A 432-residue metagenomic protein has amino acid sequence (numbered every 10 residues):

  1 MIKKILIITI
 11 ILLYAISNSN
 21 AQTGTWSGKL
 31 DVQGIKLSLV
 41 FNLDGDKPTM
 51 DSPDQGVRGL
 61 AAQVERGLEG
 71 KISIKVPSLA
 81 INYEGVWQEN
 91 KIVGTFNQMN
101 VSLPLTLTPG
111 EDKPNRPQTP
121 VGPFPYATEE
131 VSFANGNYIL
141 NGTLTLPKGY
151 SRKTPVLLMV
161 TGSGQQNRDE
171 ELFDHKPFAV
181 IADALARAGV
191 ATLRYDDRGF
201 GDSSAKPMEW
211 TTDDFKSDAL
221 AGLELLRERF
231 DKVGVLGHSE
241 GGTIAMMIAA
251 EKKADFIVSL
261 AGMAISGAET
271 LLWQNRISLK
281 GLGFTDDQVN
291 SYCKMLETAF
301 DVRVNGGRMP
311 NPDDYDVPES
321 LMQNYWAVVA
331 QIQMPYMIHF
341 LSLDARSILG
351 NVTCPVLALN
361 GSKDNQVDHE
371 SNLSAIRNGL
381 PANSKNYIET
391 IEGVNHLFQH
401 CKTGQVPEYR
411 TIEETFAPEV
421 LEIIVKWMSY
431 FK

Functional and structural regions predicted by a protein language model:
Q22-W87, V93-N97, Q118, V156: Central antiparallel beta-sheet cores of small beta-barrel/beta-sandwich binding domains
D112-R152: N-terminal cap/lid segment of alpha/beta-hydrolase-fold proteins
K153-G162: Short beta-strand element of the alpha/beta-hydrolase
E171-T192: Short amphipathic alpha-helix adjacent to the substrate-entry channel of hydrolases
E209-E228: Alpha/beta-hydrolase active-site loop
L260-N351: Accessory cap/linker subdomain of secreted extracellular hydrolases
V352, A358-N360: Short beta-strand/loop motif that positions the catalytic acidic residue of the alpha/beta-hydrolase fold
C354, D368-G379: Short alpha-helix in the alpha/beta-hydrolase fold that links the catalytic acid
